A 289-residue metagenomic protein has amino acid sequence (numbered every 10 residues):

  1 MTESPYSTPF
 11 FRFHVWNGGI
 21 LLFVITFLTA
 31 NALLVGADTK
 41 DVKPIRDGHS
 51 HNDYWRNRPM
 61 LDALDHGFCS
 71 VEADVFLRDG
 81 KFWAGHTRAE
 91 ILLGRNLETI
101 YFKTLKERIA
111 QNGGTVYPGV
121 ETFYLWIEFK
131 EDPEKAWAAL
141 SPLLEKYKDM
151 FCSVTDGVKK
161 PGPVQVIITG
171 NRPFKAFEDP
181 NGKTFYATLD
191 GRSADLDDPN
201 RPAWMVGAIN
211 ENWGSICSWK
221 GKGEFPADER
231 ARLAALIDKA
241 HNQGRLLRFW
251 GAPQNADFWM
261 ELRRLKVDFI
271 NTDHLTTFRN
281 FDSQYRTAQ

Functional and structural regions predicted by a protein language model:
M1-W16: N-terminal secretory signal peptides that target proteins for export/translocation
E3-Y6, T26-A30, G251: Intrinsically disordered, low-complexity segments enriched in Ser/Pro/Gly/Ala and basic residues
F10, A32-L34: Short stretches within intrinsically disordered, low-complexity N-terminal or propeptide regions
G18-A32: Bacterial N-terminal signal peptides
G36-I45, D62-C69, F76-Q289: Catalytic cores of phosphodiester-bond hydrolases, prominently lipid phosphodiesterases
D47-S50: N-terminal module-boundary/linker segments of secreted carbohydrate-active enzymes
